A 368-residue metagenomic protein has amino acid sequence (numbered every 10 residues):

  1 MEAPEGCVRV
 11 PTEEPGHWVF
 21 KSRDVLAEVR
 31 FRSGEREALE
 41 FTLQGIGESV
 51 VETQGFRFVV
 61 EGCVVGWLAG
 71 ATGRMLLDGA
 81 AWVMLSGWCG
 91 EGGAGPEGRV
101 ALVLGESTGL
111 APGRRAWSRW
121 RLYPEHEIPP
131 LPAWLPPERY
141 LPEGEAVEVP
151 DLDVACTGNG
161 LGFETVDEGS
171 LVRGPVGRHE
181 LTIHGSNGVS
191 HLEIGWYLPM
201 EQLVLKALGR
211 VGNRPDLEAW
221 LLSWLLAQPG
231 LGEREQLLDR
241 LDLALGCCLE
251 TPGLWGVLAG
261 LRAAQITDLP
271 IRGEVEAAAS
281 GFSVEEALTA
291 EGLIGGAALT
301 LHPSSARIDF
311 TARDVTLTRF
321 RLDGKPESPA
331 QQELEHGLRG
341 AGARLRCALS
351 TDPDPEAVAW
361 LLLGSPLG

Functional and structural regions predicted by a protein language model:
M1, S49-G62, D151-A155: Surface-exposed beta-strand/loop patches in extracellular or lumenal glycoproteins
E13-R32, V51-F58, L76-G144, L171-P175 (+2 more regions): Beta-strand-rich recognition/accessory modules
E37-G47: Short, well-ordered beta-strand segments enriched in hydrophobic/aromatic residues
I128-P142, P303-G368: Terminal, non-catalytic domain-edge segments
V147-E168: Change to "...patches in solvent-exposed regions of secreted, membrane-anchored, or virion-exposed structural
A155-T157, P175-N187: Short, aromatic- and glycine-rich surface loops/edge beta-strands on solvent-exposed regions
E164-H179: Serine/threonine-rich, repeat-prone extracellular segments and beta-strand-based repeat modules of secreted/surface
P199-G342: Catalytic cores of extracellular degradative/oxidative enzymes
